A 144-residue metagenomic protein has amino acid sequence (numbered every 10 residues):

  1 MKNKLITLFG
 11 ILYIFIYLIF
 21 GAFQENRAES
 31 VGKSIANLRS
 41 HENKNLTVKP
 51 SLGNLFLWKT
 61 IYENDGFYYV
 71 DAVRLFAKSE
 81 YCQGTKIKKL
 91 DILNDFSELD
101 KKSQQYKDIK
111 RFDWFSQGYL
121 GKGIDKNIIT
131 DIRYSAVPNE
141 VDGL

Functional and structural regions predicted by a protein language model:
K2-N26: Internal/C-terminal transmembrane anchor helices
N3, T7-I11, I35, L90 (+1 more regions): Amphipathic, alpha-helical segments enriched in basic
I11-F15, A28-V31, I35, K59: Non-catalytic alpha-helical scaffold/packing segments enriched in small hydrophobic residues
Q24-K44: Alpha-helical transmembrane signal-anchor/signal-peptide segments
E42-N45, L52-L144: Extracytosolic and intramembrane catalytic regions of membrane-associated proteins in envelope/secretory systems
